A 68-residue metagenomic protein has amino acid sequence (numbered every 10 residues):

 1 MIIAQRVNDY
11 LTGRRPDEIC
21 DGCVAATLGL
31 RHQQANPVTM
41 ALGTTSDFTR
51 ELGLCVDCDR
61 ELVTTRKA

Functional and structural regions predicted by a protein language model:
M1-C20, V38, T44: Positively charged, polyanion-binding regions of nucleic-acid-associated proteins
C23-A25: A short acidic, leucine-rich amphipathic alpha-helix
T27-Q34: Short, basic interhelical loop/turn and adjoining N-cap of the next helix at nucleic-acid- or acidic-partner-contacting
E51-L52: Short metal-coordination and nucleic-acid-contact micro-motifs, chiefly zinc-binding Cys/His arrays
C55-C58: Short cysteine-rich clusters marking metal-coordination/redox-active sites
T64-T65: Short, non-ligating residues that shape and space the ligands of small metal-coordination modules and catalytic
